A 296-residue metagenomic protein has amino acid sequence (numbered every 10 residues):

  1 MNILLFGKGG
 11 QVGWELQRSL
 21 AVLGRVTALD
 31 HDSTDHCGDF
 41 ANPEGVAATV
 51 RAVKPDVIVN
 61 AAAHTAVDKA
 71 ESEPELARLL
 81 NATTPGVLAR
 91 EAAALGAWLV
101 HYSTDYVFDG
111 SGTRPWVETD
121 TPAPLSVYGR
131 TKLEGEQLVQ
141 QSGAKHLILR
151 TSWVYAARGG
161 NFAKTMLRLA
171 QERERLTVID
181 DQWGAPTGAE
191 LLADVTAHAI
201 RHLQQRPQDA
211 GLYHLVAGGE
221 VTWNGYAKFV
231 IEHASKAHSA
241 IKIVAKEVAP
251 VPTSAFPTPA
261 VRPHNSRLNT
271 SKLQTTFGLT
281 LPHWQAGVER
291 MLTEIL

Functional and structural regions predicted by a protein language model:
M1-V22: N-terminal Rossmann NAD(P)H-binding glycine-rich loop of SDR-like oxidoreductase domains
L29-E44: Rossmann-fold cofactor-recognition segment
F40-L80: NAD(P)H-binding glycine-rich loop region in Rossmannoid oxidoreductase-like domains and their noncatalytic homologs
I58, S72-V100: NAD(P)-cofactor binding segment of oxidoreductase domains
L79, T84-V87, V107-L149, W153-V154: Catalytic helix-loop patch of NAD(P)-dependent Rossmann-fold dehydrogenases
Q140-H198: NAD(P)-dependent short-chain dehydrogenase/reductase
V195-T196, H202-P257: Mid/C-terminal beta-alpha module of Rossmann-like enzyme folds, strongest in SDR-family dehydrogenases/epimerases
W284-L296: Amphipathic terminal alpha-helices
